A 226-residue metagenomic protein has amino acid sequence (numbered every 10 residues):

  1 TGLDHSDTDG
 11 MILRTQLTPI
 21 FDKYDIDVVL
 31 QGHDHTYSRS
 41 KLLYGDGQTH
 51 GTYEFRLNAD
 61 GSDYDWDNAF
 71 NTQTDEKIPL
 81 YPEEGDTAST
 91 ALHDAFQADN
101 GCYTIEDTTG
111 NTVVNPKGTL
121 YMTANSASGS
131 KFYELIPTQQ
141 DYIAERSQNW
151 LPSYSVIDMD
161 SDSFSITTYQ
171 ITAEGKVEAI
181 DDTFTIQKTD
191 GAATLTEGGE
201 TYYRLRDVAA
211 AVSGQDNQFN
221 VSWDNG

Functional and structural regions predicted by a protein language model:
T1-S165: Long, structured stretches of catalytic cores involved in phosphate-ester chemistry, encompassing
D141-L151, G175, R206-Q215: Short, solvent-exposed secondary-structure boundary motifs
S165-T167, Y202: General beta-strand recognition
T167-E178: Short, solvent-exposed aromatic-acidic interface loops
D181-D182: Edge beta-strands of extracellular beta-sandwich domains
T185-T189: Short beta-strand edge segments in extracellular beta-sheet folds
D190-G226: Primary recognition of N-terminal secretory signal peptides and signal-anchoring hydrophobic helices
